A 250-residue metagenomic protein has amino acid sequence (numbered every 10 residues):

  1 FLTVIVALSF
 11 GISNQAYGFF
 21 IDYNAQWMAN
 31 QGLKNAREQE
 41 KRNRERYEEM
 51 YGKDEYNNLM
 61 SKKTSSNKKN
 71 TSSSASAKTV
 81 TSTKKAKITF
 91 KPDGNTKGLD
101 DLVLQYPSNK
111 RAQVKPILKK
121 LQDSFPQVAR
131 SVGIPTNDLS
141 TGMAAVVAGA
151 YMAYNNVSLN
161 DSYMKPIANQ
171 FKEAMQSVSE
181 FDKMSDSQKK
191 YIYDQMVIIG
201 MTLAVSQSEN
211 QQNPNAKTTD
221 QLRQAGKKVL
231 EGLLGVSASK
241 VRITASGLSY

Functional and structural regions predicted by a protein language model:
L2-G11: Bacterial N-terminal signal peptides
S9, I21-A25, A245-S246: Short, low-complexity polar/charged micro-motifs in intrinsically disordered terminal tails
I12-G18: Sec/Tat signal peptide C-region and signal peptidase I cleavage site
G18-P135, L139, S237: N-terminal Sec/ER secretory leader and immediately downstream segment of secreted/extracellular precursors
F90-S249: Mature extracellular/secreted ectodomains of secretory-pathway proteins
